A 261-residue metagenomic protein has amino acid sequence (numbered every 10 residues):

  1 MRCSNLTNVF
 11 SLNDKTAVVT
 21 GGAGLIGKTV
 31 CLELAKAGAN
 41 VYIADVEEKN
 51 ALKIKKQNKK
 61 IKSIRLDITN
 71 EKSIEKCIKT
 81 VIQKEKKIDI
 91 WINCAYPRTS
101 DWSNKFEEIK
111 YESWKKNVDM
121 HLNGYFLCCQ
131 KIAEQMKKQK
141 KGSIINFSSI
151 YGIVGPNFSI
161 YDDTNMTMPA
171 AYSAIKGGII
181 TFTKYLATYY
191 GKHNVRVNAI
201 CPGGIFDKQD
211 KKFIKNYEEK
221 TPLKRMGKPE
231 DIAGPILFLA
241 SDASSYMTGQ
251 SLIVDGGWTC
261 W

Functional and structural regions predicted by a protein language model:
R2-N8, L237, T248-W261: Short C-terminal tail/terminal secondary-structure segment of NAD(P)H-dependent dehydrogenase/reductase domains
F10-Y42, L186: Canonical Rossmann dinucleotide-binding motif of NAD(H)/NADP(H)-dependent dehydrogenases/reductases, specifically
E75, P97-K115, K138, N157-N165 (+2 more regions): Conserved mid-core segment of classical short-chain dehydrogenase/reductases
D89, E107-L127, K141, I145 (+3 more regions): Catalytic Tyr-X3-Lys loop
R98, I145-G178, T183-K192: Catalytic loop of short-chain dehydrogenase/reductase
M120-K138, Y151-G152, A187-T188, K192 (+1 more regions): Amphipathic alpha-helical dimer-interface segment in Rossmann-like NAD(P)H-dependent oxidoreductases
G191, R196, M247-G249: Short, small/polar-rich loop/turn modules that mediate ligand/substrate recognition or access, typified
T221-I232, A243: A conserved structural motif in NAD(P)-dependent oxidoreductases
